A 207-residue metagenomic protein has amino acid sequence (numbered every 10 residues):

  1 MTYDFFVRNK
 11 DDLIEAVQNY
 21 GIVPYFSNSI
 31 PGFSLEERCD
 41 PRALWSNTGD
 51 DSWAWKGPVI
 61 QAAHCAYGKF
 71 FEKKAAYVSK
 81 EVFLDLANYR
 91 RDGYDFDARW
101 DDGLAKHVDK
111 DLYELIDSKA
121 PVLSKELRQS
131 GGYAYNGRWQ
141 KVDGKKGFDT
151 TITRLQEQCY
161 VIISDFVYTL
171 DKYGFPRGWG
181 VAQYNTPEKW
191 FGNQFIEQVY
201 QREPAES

Functional and structural regions predicted by a protein language model:
M1-S207: Long, low-complexity intrinsically disordered regions
